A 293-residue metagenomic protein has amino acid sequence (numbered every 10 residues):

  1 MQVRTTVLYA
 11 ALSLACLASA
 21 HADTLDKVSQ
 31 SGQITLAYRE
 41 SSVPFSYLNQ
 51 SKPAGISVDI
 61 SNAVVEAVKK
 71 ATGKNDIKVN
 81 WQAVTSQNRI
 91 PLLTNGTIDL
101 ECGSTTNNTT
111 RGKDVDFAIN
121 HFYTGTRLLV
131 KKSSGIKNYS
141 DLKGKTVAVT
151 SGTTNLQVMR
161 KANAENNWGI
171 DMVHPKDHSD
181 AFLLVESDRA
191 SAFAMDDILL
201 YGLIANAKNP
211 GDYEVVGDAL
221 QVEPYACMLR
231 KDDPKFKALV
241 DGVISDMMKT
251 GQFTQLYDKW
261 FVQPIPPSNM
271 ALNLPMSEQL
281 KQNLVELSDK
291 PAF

Functional and structural regions predicted by a protein language model:
A22-S51, G135-I136, S140-G144, M276-F293: Immediate post-signal peptide segment of exported/extracytoplasmic ligand-binding proteins
D23-E101: Extracytoplasmic small-molecule ligand-binding "clamshell" domains of the periplasmic binding protein/Venus flytrap
R39-S41, F122-S133, A205-I244, Q263-L287: Periplasmic-binding protein-like
E40-P44, P53-K70, T106, T124-H178 (+1 more regions): Bilobed "Venus flytrap"/periplasmic-binding protein-like clamshell domains and structurally analogous long
G55, D59-A67, S140, K145-T146 (+4 more regions): Extended ligand-binding regions for polar small-molecule ligands
N62, E66, K74-D141, K281-A292: Acidic, polar ligand-binding/catalytic clefts
N88, C102-K113, Q157-E165, L184-S187 (+2 more regions): A ligand-binding cleft/hinge motif common to bilobed small-molecule-binding domains
N155-A164, W168-V173, G211-V215, S245-F293: Ligand-binding clefts/hinges and TM-proximal coupling segments of bilobed small-molecule sensing domains
